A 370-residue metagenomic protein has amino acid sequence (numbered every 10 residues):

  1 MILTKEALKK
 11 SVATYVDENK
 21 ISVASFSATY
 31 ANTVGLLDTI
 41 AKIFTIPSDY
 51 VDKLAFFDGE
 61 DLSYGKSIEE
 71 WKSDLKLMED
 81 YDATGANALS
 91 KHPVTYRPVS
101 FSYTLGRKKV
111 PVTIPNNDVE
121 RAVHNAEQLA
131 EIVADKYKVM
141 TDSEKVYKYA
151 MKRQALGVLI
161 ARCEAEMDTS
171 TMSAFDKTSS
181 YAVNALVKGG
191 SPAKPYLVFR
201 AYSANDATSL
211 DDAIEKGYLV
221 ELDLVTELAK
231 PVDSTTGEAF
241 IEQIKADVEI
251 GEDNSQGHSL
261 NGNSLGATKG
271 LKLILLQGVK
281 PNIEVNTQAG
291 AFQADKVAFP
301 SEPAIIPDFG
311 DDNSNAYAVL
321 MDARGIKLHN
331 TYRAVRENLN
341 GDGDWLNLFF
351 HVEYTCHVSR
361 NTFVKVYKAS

Functional and structural regions predicted by a protein language model:
M1-L36, N282-S370: Extended, compositionally biased alpha-helical segments that mediate assembly or anchoring
L3, A7, A24-G35, E131 (+3 more regions): Alpha-helix boundary/N-cap detector
Y15, N19, V23, P47 (+2 more regions): Short, flexible helical or helix-coil boundary motifs
V34-V112: Assembly/oligomerization interface modules of large self-assembling protein complexes
R97-D168, L346-F350: Long, contiguous amphipathic alpha-helices that act as assembly "spine/axial" helices in icosahedral shell and virion
S170-V225: Tryptophan-rich substrate-binding surfaces of secreted polymer-degrading and adhesive proteins
S191, I214-R336: Extended oligomerization regions of viral-like shell subunits
